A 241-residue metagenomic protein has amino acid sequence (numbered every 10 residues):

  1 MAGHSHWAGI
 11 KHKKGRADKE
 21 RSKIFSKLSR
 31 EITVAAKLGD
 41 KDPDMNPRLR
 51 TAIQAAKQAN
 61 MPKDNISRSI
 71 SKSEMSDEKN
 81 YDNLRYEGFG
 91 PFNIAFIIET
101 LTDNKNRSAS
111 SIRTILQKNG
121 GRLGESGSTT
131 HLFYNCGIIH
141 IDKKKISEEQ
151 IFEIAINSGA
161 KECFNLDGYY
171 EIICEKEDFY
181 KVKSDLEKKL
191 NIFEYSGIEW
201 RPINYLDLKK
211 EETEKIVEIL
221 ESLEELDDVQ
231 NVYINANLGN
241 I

Functional and structural regions predicted by a protein language model:
M1-G124, T129-I138, D178: N-terminal cationic and glycine-rich segments that engage phosphates or anionic surfaces
I138-I241: Positively charged, low-complexity, intrinsically disordered RNA-binding extensions
